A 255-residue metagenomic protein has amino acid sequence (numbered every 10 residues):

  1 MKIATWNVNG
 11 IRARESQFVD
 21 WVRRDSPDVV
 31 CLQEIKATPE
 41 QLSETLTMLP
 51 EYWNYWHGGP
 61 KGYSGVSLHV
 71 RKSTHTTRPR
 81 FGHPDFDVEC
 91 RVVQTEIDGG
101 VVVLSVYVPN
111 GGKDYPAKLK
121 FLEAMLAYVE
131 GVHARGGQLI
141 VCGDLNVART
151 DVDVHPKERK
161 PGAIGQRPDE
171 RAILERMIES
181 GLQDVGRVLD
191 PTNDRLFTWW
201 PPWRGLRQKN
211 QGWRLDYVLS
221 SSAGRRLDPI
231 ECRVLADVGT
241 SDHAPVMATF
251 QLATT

Functional and structural regions predicted by a protein language model:
M1-M48, W53-W56, Y63-V66, T254-T255: N-terminal, active-site-proximal structural segment of metallo-dependent hydrolase catalytic domains
I3-N7, V22-L42, V103, V129-D151 (+4 more regions): Active-site beta-strand/loop signature of hydrolases that rely on acidic residues for catalysis
I35-P109: Structured beta-strand-rich core segments of catalytic domains in phosphoester-bond hydrolases
P50, E123-L215: Metal-dependent phosphoesterases centered on the DNase I-like endonuclease/exonuclease/phosphatase
K61-T77, L196, R204-R226: Conserved beta strand-loop-helix elements of the APE1-like EEP
V70-K72, T95-G99, S221-S222, S241 (+1 more regions): Active-site beta-strand termini and strand-to-loop segments that position acidic
G82-H83, Y107-L122, E158-A163: Surface-exposed cleft-lining segments at the edges of enzyme active sites
L227-A236: Low-complexity, intrinsically disordered Gly/Pro/Thr-rich segments
